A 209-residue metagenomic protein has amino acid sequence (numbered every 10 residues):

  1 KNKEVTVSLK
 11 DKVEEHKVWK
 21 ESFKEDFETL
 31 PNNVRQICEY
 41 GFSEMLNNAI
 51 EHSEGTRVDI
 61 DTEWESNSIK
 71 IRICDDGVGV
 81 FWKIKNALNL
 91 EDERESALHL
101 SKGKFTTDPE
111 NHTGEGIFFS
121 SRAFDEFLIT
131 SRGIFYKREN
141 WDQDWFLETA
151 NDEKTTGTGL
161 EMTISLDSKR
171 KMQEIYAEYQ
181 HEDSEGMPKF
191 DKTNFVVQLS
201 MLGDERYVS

Functional and structural regions predicted by a protein language model:
K1-S43, S53, R57, S66 (+2 more regions): Bergerat-fold GHKL ATPase/HATPase_c domain
N2-V5, A49-I175: Conserved beta-strand-loop-beta-strand hairpin that lines the nucleotide-binding pocket of ATP/GTP-utilizing enzymes
K20, L46, I117: Generic structural marker for isolated residues within well-ordered, non-membrane alpha-helices of soluble domains
E39, S43, N47, S120-S121: Short, hydrophobic, well-ordered secondary-structure elements
